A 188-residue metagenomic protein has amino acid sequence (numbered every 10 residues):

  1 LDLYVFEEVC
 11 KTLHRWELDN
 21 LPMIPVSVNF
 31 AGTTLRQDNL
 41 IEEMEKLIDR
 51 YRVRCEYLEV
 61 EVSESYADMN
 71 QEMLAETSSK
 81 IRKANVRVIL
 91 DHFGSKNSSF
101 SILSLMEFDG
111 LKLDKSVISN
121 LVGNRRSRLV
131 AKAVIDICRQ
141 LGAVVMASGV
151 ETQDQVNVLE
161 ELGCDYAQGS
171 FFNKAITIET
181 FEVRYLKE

Functional and structural regions predicted by a protein language model:
L1-V53, Y66, S79-K80, S95 (+1 more regions): Bacterial c-di-GMP phosphodiesterase EAL domain
W16, A31-D38, Y57-E72, A84-E188: EAL-family c-di-GMP phosphodiesterase catalytic domain
